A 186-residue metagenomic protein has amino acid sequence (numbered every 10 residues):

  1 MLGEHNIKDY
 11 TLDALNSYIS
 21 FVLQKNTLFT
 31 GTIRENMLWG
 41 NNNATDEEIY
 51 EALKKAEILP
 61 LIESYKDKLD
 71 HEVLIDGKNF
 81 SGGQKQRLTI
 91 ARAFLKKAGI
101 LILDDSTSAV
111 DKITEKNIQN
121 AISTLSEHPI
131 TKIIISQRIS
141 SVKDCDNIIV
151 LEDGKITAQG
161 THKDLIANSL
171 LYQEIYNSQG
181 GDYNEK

Functional and structural regions predicted by a protein language model:
M1, D9, N16, R34-I75 (+2 more regions): ABC ATPase nucleotide-binding domain helical subdomain, centered on the C-loop/LSGGQ "ABC signature"
G3, L59-L88, S106, V110-I113 (+1 more regions): ABC-fold ATPase nucleotide-binding domain signature/coupling loops
Y18-T27, N41, D76-G77, I139: ABC ATPase nucleotide-binding domain signature
K55, S64, N120-P129, K143-K186: C-terminal portion of ABC ATPase nucleotide-binding domains
S81-G82, L88-A93, N117, I134: ABC ATPase nucleotide-binding domain "signature" region
L95-G99: A short, proline-enriched helix->beta-strand linker immediately N-terminal to the Walker B motif in ABC-type P-loop
L101-D105: Catalytic Walker B motif of ABC-type/P-loop ATPase nucleotide-binding domains
P129-I135: Conserved H-loop
